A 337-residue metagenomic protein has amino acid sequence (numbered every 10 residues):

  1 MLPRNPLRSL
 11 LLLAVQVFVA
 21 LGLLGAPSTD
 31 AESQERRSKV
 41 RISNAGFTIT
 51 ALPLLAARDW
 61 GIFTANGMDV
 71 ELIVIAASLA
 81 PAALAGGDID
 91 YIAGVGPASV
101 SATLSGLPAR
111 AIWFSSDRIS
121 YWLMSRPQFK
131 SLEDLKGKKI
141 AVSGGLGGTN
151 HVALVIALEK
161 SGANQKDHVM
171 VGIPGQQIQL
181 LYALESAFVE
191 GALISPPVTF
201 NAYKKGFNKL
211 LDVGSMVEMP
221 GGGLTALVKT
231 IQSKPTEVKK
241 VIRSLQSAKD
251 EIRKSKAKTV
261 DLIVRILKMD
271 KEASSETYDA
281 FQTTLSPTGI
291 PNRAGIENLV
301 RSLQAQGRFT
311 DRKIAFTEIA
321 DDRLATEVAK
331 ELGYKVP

Functional and structural regions predicted by a protein language model:
M1-S9: N-terminal secretory signal peptides that target proteins for export/translocation
L12-A26: Bacterial N-terminal signal peptides
G25, A31-S33: Boundary at the C-terminal end of the N-terminal hydrophobic targeting segment
Q34-S186, E190-P196, K209-E218: Short, glycine-/small- and polar/acidic-enriched structural segments that line small-molecule recognition paths
G147-N164, H168, S244-E276, T317-E318 (+2 more regions): Ligand-binding clefts/hinges and TM-proximal coupling segments of bilobed small-molecule sensing domains
M170-L267: Pocket-lining segment of extracytoplasmic ligand-binding domains
S233-R312: Secondary-structure end/capping motifs
Q304-P337: Conserved C-terminal helix/tail region of periplasmic/extracytoplasmic solute-binding proteins
